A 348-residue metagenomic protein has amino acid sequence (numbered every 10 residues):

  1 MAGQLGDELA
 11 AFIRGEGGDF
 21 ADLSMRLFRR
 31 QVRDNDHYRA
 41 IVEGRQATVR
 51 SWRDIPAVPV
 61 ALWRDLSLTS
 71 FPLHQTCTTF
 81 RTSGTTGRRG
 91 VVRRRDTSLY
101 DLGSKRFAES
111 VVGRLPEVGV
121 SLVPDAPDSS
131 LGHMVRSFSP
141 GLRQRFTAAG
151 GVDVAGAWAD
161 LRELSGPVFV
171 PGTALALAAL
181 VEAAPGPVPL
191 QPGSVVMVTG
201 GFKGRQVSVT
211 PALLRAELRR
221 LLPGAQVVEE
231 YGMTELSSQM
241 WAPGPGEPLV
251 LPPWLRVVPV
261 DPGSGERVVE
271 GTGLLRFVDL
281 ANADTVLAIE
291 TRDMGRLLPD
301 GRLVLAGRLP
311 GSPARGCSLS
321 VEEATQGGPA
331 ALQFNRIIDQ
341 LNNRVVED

Functional and structural regions predicted by a protein language model:
M1-L9, I13, G18-R29, S137-D348: Active-site glycine/GP-rich loop and adjacent strand/helix microenvironment that borders small-molecule binding pockets
M1-R114, V118, L131, W158-F169 (+2 more regions): Nucleotide 5′-phosphate-binding alpha/beta core
D34-Y38, P127, A176-A179: Short phosphate-engaging motifs
L99-G103, R136, L213: A general alpha-helical scaffold signature found inside nucleotide-binding enzyme cores
V120-S121, M134: Structured N-terminal alpha/beta-domain signature that marks small ligand/cofactor-binding or signaling modules
V123-D125: Conserved AMP-binding
D128-P140: Hydrophobic alpha-helical segments in the ANL/AMP-binding
